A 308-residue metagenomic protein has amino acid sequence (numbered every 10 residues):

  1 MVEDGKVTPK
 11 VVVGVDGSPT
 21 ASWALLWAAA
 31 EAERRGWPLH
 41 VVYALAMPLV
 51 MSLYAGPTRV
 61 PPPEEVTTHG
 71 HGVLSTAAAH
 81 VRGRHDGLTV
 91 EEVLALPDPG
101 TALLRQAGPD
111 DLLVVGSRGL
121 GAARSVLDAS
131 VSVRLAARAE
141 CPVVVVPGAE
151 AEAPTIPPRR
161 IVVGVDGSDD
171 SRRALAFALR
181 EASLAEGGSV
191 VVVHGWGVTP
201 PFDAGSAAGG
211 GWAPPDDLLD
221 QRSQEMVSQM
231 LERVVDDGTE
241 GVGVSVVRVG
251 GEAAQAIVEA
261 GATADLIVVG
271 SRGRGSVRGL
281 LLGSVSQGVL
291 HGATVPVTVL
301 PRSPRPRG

Functional and structural regions predicted by a protein language model:
M1-V7, T20, W27, P61-E64 (+3 more regions): Structural beta-alpha unit
V2-V60, R159-A213, D236, V247 (+1 more regions): Small/aliphatic-rich secondary-structure junction motif
H40-V42, E91-A95, V144, V191-V193 (+2 more regions): General small-molecule cofactor/ligand-binding pocket signal
R59-G72, W212-M226: A short acidic, glycine-rich active-site loop that binds or catalyzes chemistry on phosphate/adenosine moieties
R105-Q106, L135, P154, A260 (+1 more regions): Structural alpha-helical scaffold elements that stabilize or flank donor/cofactor-binding regions in carbohydrate
V114-S117, V143-A149, V299-P301: Short beta-strand elements of ligand-binding domains
V115-R134, I156-P158, L266-G292, P306: Glycine-rich, Arg-bearing micro-motifs that act as flexible, cationic patches
S132-A151: Short, structured interface segments
